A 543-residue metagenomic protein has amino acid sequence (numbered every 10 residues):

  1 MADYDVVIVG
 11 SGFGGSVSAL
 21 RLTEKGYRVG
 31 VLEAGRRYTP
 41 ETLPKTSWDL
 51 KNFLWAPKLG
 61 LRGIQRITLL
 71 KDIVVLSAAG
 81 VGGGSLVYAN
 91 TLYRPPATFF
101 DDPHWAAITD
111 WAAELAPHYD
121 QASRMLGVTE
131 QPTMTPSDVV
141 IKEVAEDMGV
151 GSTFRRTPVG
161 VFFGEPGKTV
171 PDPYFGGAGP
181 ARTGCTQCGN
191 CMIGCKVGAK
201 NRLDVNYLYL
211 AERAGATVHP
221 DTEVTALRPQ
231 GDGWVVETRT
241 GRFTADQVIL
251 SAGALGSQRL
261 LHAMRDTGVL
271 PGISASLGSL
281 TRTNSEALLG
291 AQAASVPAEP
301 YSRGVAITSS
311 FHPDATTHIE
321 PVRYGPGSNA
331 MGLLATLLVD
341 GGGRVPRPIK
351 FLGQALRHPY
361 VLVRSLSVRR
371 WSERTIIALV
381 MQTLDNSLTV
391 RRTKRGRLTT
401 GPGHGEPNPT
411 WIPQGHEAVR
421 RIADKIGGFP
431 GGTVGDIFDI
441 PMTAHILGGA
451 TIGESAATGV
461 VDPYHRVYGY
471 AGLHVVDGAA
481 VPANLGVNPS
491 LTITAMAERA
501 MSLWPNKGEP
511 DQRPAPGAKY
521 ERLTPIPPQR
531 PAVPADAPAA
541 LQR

Functional and structural regions predicted by a protein language model:
M1-V6, E24-K25, N506-R543: Extreme N-terminal leader/targeting segments of oxidoreductases
V6-V31: N-terminal Rossmann-like FAD-binding beta1-loop-alpha1 element of flavoenzymes
G12-F13, L255, A480: Residue-level detector of alpha-helix initiation sites
E24, R28, G35-P40, P44-K45 (+9 more regions): Glycine-rich loop(s) and the adjacent beta-strand/alpha-helix scaffold that form part
L50-M134: Redox-cofactor-proximal catalytic regions of oxidoreductases
R62, Q187-C191, G198, I376-L379 (+1 more regions): A glycine-rich dinucleotide-binding beta-alpha-beta segment and adjacent secondary-structure elements that constitute
L69, G84, Y88, R94 (+8 more regions): FAD cofactor-binding and catalytic pocket of flavoenzymes
D110-A214, P220-D221, I437-I440: Conserved redox-cofactor binding core of oxidoreductases
